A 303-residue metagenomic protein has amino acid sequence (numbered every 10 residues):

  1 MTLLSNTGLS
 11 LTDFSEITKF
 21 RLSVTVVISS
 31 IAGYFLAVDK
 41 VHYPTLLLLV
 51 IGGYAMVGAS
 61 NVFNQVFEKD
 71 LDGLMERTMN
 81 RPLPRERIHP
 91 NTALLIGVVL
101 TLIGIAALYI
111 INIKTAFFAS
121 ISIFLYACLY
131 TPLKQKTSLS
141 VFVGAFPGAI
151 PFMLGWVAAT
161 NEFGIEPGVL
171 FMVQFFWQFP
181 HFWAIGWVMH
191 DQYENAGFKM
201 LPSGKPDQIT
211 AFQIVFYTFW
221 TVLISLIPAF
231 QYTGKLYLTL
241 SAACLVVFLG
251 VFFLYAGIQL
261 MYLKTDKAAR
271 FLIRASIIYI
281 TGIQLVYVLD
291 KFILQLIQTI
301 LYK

Functional and structural regions predicted by a protein language model:
M1-L9, F67-I88, W183-T210: Cytosolic, membrane-interface loops and tails of multi-pass inner-membrane proteins
T25-I31, R81-P84, V143-A159, Q208-I209 (+1 more regions): Small-residue-rich segments of transmembrane alpha-helices in multi-pass membrane proteins, especially helix faces
I28-K69, R77, T101, I105 (+2 more regions): Membrane-embedded alpha-helical segments that form the functional core of polytopic membrane enzymes, especially those
A55-F63, F124-P132, V173-H190, V222 (+1 more regions): Transmembrane alpha-helical segments that form the membrane-embedded catalytic/substrate-channel core of multi-pass
R77-T115, P206-F230: Multi-pass membrane catalytic core of lipid/isoprenoid biosynthesis enzymes
H89, I209, L254-G282: Interfacial loop-to-transmembrane junctions
P90-A158: Intramembrane alpha-helical segments
M153-F163, W220-F230, Y279-Q298: Hydrophobic alpha-helical transmembrane segments in multi-pass integral membrane proteins
